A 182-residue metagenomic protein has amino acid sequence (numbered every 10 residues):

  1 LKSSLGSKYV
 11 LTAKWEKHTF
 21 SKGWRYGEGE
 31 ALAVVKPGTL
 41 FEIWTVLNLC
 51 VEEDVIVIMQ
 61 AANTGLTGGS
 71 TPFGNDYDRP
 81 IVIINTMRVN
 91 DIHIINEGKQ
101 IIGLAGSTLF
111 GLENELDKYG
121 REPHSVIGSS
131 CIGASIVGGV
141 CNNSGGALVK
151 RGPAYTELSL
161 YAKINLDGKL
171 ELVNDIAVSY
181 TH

Functional and structural regions predicted by a protein language model:
L1-N48, G65-Q100, G128, N142: N-terminal flexible segment immediately upstream of the FAD-binding catalytic core in FAD-dependent oxidoreductases
I58, I102, H124-V126: Structural detector of well-ordered beta-strand residues that form the stable sheet scaffold of enzyme domains
Q60-A61, N85, V137: Short beta-strand segments
L66-T67, T71-D76, F110, L116-I176: A gly/ser-rich beta-alpha-beta helix-loop segment of oxidoreductase catalytic cores
G106: Extended, alpha-helix-rich binding/interface surfaces that flank or overlap catalytic cores and mediate recognition
T181-H182: Conserved small/polar residues in nucleotide/adenosyl-binding loops
